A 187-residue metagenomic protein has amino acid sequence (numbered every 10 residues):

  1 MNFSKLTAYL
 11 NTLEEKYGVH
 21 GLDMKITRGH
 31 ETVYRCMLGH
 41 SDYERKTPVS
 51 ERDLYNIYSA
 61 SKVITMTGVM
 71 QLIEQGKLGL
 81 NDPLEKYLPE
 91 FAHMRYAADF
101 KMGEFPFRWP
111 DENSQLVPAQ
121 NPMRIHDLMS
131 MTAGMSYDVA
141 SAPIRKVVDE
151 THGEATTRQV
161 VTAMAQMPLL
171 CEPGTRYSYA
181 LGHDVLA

Functional and structural regions predicted by a protein language model:
M1-G29: Beta-lactamase-like hydrolase cores
K5, G21, G79-P83, L181: Alpha-helix N-cap and coil->helix boundary residues
A8, H126, T162, D184-A187: Solvent-exposed, polar/charged alpha-helical surfaces in well-ordered, non-transmembrane soluble domains, broadly
G21-D23, R35, L54: A common structural microfeature
T32-L38: Amphipathic coiled-coil signal-relay and dimerization helices
Y43-S178: Active-site-proximal loop and beta-strand segments within enzyme catalytic domains
I64-M66, G182-A187: Well-ordered alpha-helical segments within folded domains of soluble proteins
